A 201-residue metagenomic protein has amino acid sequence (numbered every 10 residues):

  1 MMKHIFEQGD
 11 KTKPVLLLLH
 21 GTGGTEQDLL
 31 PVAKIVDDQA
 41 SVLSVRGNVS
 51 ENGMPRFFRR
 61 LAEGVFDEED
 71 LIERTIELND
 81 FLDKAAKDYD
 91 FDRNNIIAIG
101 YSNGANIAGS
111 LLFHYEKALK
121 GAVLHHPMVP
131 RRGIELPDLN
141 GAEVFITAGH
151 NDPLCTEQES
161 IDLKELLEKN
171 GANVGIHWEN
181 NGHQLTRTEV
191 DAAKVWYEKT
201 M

Functional and structural regions predicted by a protein language model:
M1-F91: Serine-hydrolase catalytic machinery in alpha/beta-hydrolase-like enzymes
L30-V32, T156-L166: Short alpha-helix in the alpha/beta-hydrolase fold that links the catalytic acid
P31, S110-H114: Active-site signature of alpha/beta-hydrolase-fold catalytic machinery across serine- and Asp/Cys-nucleophile hydrolases
I99-G104, A108: Gly/Ala-rich beta-loop-alpha elbow adjacent to hydrolase catalytic centers
K117-V129: A conserved short beta-strand
V129-G141: Conserved serine/cysteine hydrolase catalytic core
F145, I161-K164, E168, N173-M201: C-terminal catalytic histidine-bearing segment of alpha/beta-hydrolase fold enzymes
F145-A148, D152: Short beta-strand/loop motif that positions the catalytic acidic residue of the alpha/beta-hydrolase fold
